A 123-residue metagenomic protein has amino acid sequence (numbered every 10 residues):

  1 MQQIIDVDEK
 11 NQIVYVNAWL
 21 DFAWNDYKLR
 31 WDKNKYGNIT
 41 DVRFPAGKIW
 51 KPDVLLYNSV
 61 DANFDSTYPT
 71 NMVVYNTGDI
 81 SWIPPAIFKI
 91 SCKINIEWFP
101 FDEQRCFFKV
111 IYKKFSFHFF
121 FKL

Functional and structural regions predicted by a protein language model:
M1-L123: Extracellular (lumenal) ectodomains and large extracellular loops of multi-pass membrane proteins
